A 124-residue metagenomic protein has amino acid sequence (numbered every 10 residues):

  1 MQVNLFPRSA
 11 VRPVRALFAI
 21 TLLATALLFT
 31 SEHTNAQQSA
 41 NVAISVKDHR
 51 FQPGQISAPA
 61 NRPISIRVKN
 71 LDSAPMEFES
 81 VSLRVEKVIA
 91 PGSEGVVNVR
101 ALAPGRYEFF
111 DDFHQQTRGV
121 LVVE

Functional and structural regions predicted by a protein language model:
V3-I20: Bacterial N-terminal signal peptides that target proteins for export
I20-H33: C-terminal segment of classical bacterial N-terminal signal peptides
N35-A43, R50, I89-E124: Extracellular/periplasmic metallocenter environments
Q52-G54, R62-I66: Structural beta-strand segments of beta-rich domains
P53-I56, R84-V88: Beta-strand-rich interaction surfaces with strong enrichment in secreted/lumenal proteins
I64, A74-M76, G119: Short beta-strand/loop motifs in extracellular/secreted proteins, especially within beta-sandwich accessory domains
V68-N70: Asparagine-centered strand-capping/turn motif at beta-strand->loop junctions
M76-S82: Change to "...patches in solvent-exposed regions of secreted, membrane-anchored, or virion-exposed structural
